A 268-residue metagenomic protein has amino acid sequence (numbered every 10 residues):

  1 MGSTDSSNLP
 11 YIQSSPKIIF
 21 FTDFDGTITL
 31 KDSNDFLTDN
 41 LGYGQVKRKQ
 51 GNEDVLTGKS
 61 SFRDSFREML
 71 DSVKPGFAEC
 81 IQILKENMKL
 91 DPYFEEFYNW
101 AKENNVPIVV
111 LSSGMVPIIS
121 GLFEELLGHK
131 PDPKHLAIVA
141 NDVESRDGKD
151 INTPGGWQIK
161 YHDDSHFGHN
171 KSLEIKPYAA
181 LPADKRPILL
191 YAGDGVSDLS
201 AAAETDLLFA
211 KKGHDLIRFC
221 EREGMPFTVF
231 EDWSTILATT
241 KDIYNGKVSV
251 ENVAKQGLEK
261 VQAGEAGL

Functional and structural regions predicted by a protein language model:
G2-D142: Alpha-helical substrate-recognition element adjacent to the catalytic core
S3, Y93-N99, E103-P107, G114-L268: C-terminal cap/substrate-recognition subdomain and adjoining C-terminal extension of metal-dependent phosphatase-like
